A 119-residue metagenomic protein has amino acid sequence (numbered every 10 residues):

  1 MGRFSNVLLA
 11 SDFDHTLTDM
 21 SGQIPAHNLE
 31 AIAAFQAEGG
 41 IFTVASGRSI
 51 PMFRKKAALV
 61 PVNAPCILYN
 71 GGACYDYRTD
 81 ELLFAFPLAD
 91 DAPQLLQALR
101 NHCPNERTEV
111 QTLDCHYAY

Functional and structural regions predicted by a protein language model:
M1, T18-S21, G39, L82: Residues at structural and domain junctions
M1-G2, A58: Short amphipathic alpha-helix with an adjacent loop that forms part of the alpha/beta core around
R3-N6, L29: Short, small/polar residue-rich loop motifs at catalytic or cofactor-binding pockets
S5-G22: Asp-based phosphoryl-transfer active-site loop
A26-Y119: Active-site phosphate-binding/coordination module
